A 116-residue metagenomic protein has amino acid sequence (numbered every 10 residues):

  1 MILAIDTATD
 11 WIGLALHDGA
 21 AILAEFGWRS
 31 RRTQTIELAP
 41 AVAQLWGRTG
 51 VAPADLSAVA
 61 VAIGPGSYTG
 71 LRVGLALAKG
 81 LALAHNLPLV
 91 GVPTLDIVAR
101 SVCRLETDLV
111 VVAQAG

Functional and structural regions predicted by a protein language model:
L3-A4, I12-G116: Nucleotide and nucleotide-moiety/phosphate-recognizing core
T9: Short, glycine/acidic-enriched loop or turn micro-motifs at the edges of active sites
